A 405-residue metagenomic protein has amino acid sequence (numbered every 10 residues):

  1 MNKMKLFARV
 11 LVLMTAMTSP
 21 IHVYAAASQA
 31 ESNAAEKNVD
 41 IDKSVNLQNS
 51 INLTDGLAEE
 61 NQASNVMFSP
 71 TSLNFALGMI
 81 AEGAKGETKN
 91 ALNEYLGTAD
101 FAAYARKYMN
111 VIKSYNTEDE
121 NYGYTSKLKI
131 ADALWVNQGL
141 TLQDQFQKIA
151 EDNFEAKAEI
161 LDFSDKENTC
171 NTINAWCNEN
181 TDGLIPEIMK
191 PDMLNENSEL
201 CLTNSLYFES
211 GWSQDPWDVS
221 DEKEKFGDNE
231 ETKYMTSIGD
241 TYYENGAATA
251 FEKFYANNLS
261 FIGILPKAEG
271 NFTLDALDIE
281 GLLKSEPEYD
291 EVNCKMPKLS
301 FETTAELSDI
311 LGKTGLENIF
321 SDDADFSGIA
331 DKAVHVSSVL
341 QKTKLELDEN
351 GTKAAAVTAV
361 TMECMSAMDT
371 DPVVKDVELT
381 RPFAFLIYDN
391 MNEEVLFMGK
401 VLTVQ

Functional and structural regions predicted by a protein language model:
M1-N2: N-terminal secretory signal peptides that target proteins for export/translocation
K5-M17: Sec-dependent N-terminal signal peptides
M17-A34: Sec-dependent signal peptide cleavage junction
Q29-A34, A63, F101-K267, P287-T370: Non-catalytic, conformational "gating/processing" segments within enzyme and secreted inhibitor domains
A35-G97, L206-G211, L386-Y388, V395-L402: His/Glu-rich zincin catalytic helix
V66-F75, K129-I130, S198-C201, F383: Alpha-helical scaffolds flanking conserved acidic
P266-E288: Internal alpha/beta scaffold segment
Q341-T343, D348-Q405: C-terminal soluble interaction/assembly domains
